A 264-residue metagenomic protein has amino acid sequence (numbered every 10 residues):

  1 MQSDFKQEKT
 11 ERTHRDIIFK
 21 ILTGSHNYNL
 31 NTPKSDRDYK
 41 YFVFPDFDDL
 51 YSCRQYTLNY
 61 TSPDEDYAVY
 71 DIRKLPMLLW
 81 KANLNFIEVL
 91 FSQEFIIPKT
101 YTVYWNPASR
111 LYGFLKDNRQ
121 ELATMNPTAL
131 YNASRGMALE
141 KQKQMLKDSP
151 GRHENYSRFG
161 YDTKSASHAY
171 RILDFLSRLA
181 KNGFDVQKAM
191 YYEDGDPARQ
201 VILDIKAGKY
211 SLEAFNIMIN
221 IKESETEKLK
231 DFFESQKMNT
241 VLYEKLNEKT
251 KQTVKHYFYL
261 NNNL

Functional and structural regions predicted by a protein language model:
M1, H14, N29, L179-N182 (+2 more regions): Glycine-centered secondary-structure boundary/capping sites
Q2-Y104: An N-terminal structural lobe/cap that precedes and organizes the functional/catalytic core across diverse proteins
V103-E248: Conserved nucleotidyltransferase catalytic core and NTase-mimicking acidic/glycine-rich helix/loop elements in nucleic
T240-L264: Short, amphipathic C-terminal "tail helix"
